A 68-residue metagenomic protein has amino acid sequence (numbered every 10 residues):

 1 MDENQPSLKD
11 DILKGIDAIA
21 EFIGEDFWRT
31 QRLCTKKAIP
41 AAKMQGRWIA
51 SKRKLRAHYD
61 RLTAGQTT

Functional and structural regions predicted by a protein language model:
M1-E3, A64-T68: Short intrinsically disordered terminal tails
D2-L33: Polyanion-binding surface elements
G15-D17, P40-A64: Short helix-start
K37: Glycine-centered, phosphate/nucleic-acid-interacting loop/turn motifs that mediate DNA/RNA or nucleotide
